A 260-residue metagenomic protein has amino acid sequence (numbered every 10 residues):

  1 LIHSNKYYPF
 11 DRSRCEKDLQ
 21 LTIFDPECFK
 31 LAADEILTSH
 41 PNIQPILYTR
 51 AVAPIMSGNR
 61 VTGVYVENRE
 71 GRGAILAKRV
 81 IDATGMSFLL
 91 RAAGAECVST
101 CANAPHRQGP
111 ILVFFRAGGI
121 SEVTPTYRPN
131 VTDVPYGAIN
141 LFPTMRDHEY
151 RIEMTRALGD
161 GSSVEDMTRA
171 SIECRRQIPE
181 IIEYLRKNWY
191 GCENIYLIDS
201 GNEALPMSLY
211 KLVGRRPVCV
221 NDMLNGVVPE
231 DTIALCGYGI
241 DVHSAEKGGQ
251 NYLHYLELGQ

Functional and structural regions predicted by a protein language model:
L1-T49, A53, G109: Conserved N-terminal/central alpha/beta ligand/cofactor-binding core
D18, C28-K30, I36-S39, Y65 (+3 more regions): Sparse, context-dependent recognition of short Cys/His-centered cofactor- or disulfide-binding micro-motifs
L47-Y48, R60, E67-R79, A83-Q260: Flavin (FAD/FMN)-binding glycine-rich loop and adjacent Rossmann-like elements that form
I55-T62: A short, glycine/Asx- and small/polar-enriched loop/turn that sits immediately N-terminal to a beta-strand
